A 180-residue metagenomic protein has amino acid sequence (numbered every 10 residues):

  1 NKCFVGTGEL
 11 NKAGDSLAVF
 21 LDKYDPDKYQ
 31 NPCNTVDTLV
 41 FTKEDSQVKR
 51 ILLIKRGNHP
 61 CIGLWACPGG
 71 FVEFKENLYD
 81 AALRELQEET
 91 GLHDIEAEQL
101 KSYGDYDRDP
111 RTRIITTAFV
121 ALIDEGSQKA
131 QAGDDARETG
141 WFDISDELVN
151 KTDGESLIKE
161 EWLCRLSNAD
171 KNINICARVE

Functional and structural regions predicted by a protein language model:
K2-D37: Acidic, metal-coordinating catalytic segment for phosphate/diphosphate chemistry, firing primarily on the Nudix
G14, I54-N58: Active-site-adjacent bridging/hinge elements
K23-I51, T117-V120: Conserved N-terminal beta-strand and adjoining loop/helix that marks the start of the Nudix/MutT-like hydrolase domain
V40-T42, K55, I123, D143: Residue-level signal for short segments within beta-strands and strand-turn junctions of well-structured beta-sheet
D45, N58, G104: Short, glycine/serine-rich, charged loops/turns that create anion-binding and catalytic segments at active sites
P60-G63: A conserved beta-turn-beta hairpin within the catalytic core of GNAT-like acetyltransferases that forms part
W65-G70: Conserved acetyl-CoA binding element of GNAT-fold acetyltransferases
F71-E180: Unchanged
